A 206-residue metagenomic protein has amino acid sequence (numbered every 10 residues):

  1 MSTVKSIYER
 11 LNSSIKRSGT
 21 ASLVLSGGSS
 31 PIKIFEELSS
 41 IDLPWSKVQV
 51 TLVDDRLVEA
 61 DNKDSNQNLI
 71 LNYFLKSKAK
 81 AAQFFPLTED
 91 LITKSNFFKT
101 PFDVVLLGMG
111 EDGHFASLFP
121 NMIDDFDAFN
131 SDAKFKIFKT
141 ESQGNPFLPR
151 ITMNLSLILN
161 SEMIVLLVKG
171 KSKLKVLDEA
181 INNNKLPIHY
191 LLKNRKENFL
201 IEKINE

Functional and structural regions predicted by a protein language model:
M1-L23: N-terminal glycine-/serine-/threonine-rich phosphate-binding loop
I7, G28, I70, G170: Residue-level signal for inorganic ion chemistry
R17-L38: Glycine-rich N-terminal segment of FAD-binding domains in flavoprotein oxidoreductases, spanning the beta-loop-helix
L25-S30, L107-E111, K169: Glycine-rich beta-strand-to-loop/alpha-helix junction loops that act as flexible
W45-L106: Ligand-binding beta-strand-loop-alpha-helix segment within the catalytic cores of soluble metabolic enzymes
I92-S95, T152-E162: The conserved catalytic core of RNA pseudouridine synthases
L107, E111-L155: Class I SAM-dependent methyltransferase SAM-binding "motif I" and its flanking Rossmann-like core
S156, N160-E206: ATP/nucleoside-binding phosphotransfer catalytic cores, i.e., glycine-rich phosphate-binding loops
